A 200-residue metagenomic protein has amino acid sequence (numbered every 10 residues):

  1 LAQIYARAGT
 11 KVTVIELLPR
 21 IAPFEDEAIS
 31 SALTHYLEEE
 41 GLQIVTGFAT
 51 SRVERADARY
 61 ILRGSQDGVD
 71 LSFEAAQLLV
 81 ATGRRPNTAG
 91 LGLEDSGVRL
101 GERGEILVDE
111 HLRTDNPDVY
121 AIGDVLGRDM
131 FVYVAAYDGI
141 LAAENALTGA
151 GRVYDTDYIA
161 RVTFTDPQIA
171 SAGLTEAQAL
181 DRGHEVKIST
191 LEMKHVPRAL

Functional and structural regions predicted by a protein language model:
A2-V69, D129-A136, E144-Q178: Rossmann-like dinucleotide-binding cores of NAD(P)H-dependent redox enzymes
K11, Q43, S72, R99 (+1 more regions): Conserved beta-strand segments of alpha/beta enzyme cores
T13-I15, V45, L79, Y120 (+1 more regions): Hydrophobic/aromatic beta-strand patches that form the interior of the parallel beta-sheet core in alpha/beta enzyme
V45, G97, R198-L200: Short Gly/Pro-enriched turn/cap motifs at secondary-structure boundaries
G47, R103, D109, S189-L191: Conserved beta-strand termini and adjacent loop/short-helix elements that scaffold enzyme active sites in alpha/beta
E54-A56, A170-L200: Structured beta-strand/loop patches that form or line metal/cofactor-binding pockets in enzymes
S72-T148: FAD-site-proximal beta/loop scaffold in flavoenzymes
D124-F131, T165, K194-A199: Glycine-rich phosphate/pyrophosphate-binding beta-alpha loops
